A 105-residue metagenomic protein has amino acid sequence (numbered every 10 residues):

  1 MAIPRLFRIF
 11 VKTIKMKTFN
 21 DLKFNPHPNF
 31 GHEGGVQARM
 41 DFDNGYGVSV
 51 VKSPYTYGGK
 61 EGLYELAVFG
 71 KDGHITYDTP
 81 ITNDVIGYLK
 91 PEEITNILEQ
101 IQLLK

Functional and structural regions predicted by a protein language model:
M1-P4, V51: Exposed boundary/loop context
I3-K15: Short, Lys/Arg-enriched N-terminal segments with co-localized hydrophobic residues within the first ~10-30 amino acids
M16-K105: Catalytic phosphate/metal-binding cores of nucleic-acid and nucleotide-processing enzymes, i.e., regions that mediate
